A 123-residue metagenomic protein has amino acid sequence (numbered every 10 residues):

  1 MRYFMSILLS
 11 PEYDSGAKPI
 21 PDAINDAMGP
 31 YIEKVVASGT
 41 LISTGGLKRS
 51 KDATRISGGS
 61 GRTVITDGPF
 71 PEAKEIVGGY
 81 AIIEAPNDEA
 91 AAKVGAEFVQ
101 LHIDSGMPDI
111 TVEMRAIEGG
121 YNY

Functional and structural regions predicted by a protein language model:
M1-Y123: Conserved, structured core segments of small domains
